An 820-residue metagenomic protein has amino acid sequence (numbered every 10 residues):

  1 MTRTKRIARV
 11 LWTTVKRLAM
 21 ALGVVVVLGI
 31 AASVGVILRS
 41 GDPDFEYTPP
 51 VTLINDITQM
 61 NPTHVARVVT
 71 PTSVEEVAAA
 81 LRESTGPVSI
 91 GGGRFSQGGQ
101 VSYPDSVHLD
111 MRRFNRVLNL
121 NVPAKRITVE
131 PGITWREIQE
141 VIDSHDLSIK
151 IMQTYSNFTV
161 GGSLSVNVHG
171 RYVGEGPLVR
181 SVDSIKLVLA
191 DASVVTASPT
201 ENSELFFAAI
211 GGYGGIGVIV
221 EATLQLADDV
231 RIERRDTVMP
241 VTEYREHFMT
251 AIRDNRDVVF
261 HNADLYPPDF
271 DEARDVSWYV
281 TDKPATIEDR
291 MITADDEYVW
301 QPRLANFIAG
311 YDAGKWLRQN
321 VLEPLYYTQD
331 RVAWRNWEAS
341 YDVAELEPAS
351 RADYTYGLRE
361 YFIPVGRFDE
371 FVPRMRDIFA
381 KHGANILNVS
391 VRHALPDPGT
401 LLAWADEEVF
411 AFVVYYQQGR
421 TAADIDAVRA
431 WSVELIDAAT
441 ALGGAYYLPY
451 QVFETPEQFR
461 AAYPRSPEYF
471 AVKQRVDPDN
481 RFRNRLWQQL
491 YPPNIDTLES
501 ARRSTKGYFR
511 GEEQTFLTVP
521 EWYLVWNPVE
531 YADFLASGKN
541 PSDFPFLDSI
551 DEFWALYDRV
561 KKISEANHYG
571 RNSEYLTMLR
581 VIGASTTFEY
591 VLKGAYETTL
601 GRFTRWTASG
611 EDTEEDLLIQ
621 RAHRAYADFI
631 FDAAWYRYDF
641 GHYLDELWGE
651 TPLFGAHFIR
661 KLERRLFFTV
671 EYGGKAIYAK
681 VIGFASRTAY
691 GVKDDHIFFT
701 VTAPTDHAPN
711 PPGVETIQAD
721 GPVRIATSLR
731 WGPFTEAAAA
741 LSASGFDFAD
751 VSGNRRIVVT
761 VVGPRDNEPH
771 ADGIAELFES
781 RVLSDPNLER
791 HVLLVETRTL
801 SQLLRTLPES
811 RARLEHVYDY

Functional and structural regions predicted by a protein language model:
T4-V27: N-terminal Sec-pathway targeting helices
I30, D183-E370, D377: C-terminal substrate-binding/cap subdomain adjacent to the FAD-binding core in PCMH-type and related FAD-linked
Q59-N157, V166-Y172, V391: Glycine-rich N-terminal segment of FAD-binding domains in flavoprotein oxidoreductases, spanning the beta-loop-helix
G98-L118, V173-A192, V218-Q225: Structural signature of FAD isoalloxazine-binding scaffolds in flavoprotein oxidoreductases
R234-T237, Y354-P364, A411-V413, Y690-P704 (+2 more regions): Short glycine-/aliphatic-rich beta-strand segments at the starts of folded cytosolic domains
W334-A461: Substrate-recognition/cap regions that form aromatic- and gly/pro-loop-enriched pockets for small-molecule ligands
E345, T440-D496: Activity-critical C-terminal alpha-helical subdomain
T497-A634: Long, solvent-exposed N-terminal ectodomains/accessory regions that are displayed to the extracellular/lumenal milieu
